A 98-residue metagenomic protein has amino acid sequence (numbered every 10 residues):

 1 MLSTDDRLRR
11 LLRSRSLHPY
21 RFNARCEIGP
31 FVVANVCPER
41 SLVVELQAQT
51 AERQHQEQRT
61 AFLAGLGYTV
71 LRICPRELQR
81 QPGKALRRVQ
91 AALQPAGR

Functional and structural regions predicted by a protein language model:
M1-R98: Nucleic-acid endo/exonuclease domains
